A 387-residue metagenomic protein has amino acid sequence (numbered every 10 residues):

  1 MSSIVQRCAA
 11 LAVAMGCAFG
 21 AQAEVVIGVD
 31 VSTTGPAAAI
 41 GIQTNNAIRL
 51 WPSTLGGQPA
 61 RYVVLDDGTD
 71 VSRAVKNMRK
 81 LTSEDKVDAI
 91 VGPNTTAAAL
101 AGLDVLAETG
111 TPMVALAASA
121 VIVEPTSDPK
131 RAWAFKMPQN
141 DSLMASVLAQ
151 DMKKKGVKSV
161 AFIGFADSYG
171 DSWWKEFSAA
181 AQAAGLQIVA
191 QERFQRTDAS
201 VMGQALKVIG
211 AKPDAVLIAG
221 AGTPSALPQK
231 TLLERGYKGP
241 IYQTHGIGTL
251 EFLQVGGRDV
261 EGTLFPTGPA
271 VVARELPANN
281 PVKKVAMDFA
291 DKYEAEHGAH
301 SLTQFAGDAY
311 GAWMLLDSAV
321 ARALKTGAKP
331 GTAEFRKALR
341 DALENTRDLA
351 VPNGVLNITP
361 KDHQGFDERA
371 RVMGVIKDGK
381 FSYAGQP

Functional and structural regions predicted by a protein language model:
S2, C8-L11, A23-P387: Extracytosolic ligand-binding ectodomains
V13-M15: Expand to "…catalyze enediolate/carbanion chemistry for C-C bond making/breaking, isomerization, decarboxylation
A18-Q22: N-terminal signal peptide c-region/cleavage motif recognized by signal peptidases
